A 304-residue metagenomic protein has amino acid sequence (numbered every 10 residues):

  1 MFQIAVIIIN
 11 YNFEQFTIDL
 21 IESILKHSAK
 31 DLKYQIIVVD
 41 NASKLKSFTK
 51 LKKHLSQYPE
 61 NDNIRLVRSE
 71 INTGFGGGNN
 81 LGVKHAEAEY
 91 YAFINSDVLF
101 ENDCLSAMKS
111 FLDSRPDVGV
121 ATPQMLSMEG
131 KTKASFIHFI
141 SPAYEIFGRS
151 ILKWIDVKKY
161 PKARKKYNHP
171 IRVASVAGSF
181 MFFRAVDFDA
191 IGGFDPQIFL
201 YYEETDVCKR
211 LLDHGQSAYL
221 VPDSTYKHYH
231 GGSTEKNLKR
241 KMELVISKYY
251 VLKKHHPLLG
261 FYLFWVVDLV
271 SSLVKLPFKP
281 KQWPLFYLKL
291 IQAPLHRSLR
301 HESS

Functional and structural regions predicted by a protein language model:
F13-H27: Short, well-formed alpha-helical segments that are part of the catalytic scaffolds of diverse glycosyltransferases
S23, D40-L51, I71, E101: A conserved acidic beta->alpha catalytic loop
R68-A86: Glycine-rich, basic loop-to-helix element that forms the pyrophosphate-binding segment of sugar-nucleotide handling
Y91: Short aromatic/hydrophobic "clamp" motif used to bind/position activated sugar donors
L99-F136: Conserved donor NDP-sugar-binding/catalytic core segment of glycosyltransferases
I140-A174: Short, flexible, basic/aromatic active-site loop/helix in glycosyltransferases
K166-N168, R172-T225: A short, conserved alpha-helix in the catalytic core of glycosyltransferases
K239-K253, L258-S304: Non-catalytic, C-terminal membrane-associated alpha-helical segments of glycosyltransferases
